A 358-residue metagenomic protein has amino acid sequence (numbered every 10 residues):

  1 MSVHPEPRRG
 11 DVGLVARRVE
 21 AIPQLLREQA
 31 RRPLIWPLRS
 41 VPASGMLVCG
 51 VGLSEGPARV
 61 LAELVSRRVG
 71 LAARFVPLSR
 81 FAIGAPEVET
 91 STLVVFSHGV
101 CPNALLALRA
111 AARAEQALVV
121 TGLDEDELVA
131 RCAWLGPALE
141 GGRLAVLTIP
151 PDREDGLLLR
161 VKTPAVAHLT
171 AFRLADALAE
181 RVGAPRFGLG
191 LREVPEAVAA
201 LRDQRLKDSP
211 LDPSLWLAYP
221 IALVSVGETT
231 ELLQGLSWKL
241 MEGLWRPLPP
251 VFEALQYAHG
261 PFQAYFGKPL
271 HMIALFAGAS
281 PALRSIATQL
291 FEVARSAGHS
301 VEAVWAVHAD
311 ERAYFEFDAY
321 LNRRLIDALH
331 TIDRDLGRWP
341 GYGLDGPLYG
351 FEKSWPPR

Functional and structural regions predicted by a protein language model:
M1-I35, S40-V41, G156-G190, W355-P357: Cofactor-/ligand-binding subdomain signature composed of acidic, glycine-rich, tryptophan-containing flexible loops
S2-Q24, E28, V129, G136 (+2 more regions): Phosphate-moiety recognition in structured ligand-binding domains
G13-S40, G188-P213, P250-F262: Short N-terminal or domain-adjacent regulatory/targeting segments
R18, I22-Q29, R68, L174-P185 (+5 more regions): Change "in soluble alpha/beta enzymes" to "in soluble alpha/beta proteins
R32, W36-S91, L215-F266, I326: Anionic-ligand anchoring segments at beta-strand to alpha-helix junctions in alpha/beta enzyme folds, i.e., glycine
V41-L191, L270-V307: Glycine-rich phosphate-binding loops that contact phosphosugars or nucleotide phosphates
P150-D155, H168-P213, W339-R358: Internal, active-site/partner-interface "lid" segment
L169-A177, W238-E242, F315-H330: Short, hydrophobic/amphipathic alpha-helical patches that form generic packing surfaces within helical domains
